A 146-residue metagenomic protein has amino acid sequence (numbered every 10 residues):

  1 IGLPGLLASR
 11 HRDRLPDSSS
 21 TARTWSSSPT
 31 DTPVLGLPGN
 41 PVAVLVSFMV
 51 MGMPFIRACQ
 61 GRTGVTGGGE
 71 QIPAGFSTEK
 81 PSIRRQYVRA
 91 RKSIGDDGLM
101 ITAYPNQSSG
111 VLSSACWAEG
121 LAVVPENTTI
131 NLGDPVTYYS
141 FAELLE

Functional and structural regions predicted by a protein language model:
I1-E146: Flexible glycine/proline-rich
